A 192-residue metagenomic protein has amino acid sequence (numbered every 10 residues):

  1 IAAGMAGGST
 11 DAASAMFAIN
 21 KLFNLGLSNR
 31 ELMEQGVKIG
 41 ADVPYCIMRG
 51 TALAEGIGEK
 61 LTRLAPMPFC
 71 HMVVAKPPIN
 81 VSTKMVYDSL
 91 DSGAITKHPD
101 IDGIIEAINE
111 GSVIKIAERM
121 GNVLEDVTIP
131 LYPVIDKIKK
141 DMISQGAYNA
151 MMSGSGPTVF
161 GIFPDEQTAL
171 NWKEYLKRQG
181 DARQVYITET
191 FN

Functional and structural regions predicted by a protein language model:
I1-A6, G146-Y148: Short pre-catalytic strand/loop immediately N-terminal to key active-site residues, enriched for Gly-Thr
A3-N29: DPxDG-like acidic metal-binding loop motif
L25-N149, I162-N192: ATP-dependent small-molecule kinase catalytic core of the GHMP/sugar-kinase superfamily and closely related
V159: Catalytic nucleophile-His microenvironment captured as a short glycine-rich beta-strand/loop that brackets
